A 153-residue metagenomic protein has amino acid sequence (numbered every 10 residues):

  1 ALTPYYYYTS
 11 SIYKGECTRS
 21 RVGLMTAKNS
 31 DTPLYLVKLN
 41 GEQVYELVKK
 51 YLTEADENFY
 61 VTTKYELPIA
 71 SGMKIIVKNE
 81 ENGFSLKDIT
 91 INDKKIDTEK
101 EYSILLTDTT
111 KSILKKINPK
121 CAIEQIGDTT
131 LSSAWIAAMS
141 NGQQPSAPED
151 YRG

Functional and structural regions predicted by a protein language model:
A1-G153: Catalytic centers of hydrolytic enzymes
